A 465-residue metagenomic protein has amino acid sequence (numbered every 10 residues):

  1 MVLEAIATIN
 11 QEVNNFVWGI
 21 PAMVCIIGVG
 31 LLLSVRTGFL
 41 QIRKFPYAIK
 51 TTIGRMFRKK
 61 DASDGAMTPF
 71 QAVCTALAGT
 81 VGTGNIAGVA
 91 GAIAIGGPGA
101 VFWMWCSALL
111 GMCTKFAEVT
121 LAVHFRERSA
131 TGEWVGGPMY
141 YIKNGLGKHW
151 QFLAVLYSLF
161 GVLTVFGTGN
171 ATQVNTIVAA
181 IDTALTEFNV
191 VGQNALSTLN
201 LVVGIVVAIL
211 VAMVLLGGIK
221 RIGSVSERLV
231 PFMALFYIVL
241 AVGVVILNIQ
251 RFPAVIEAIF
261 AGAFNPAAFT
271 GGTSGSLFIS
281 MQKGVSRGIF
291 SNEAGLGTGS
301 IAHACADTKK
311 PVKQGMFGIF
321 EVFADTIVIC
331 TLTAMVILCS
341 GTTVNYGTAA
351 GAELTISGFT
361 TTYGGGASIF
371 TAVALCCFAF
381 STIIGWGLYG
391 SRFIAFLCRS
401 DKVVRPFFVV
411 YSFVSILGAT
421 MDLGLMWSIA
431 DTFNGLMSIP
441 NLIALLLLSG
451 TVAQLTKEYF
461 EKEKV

Functional and structural regions predicted by a protein language model:
M1-T83, I93-A100, G111, S412 (+2 more regions): N-terminal alpha-helical transmembrane segments of multi-pass membrane transport and channel/translocase proteins
A5-I6, R36-Q41, G84-V89, G167-I177 (+6 more regions): Transmembrane helix-loop junctions in multi-pass membrane proteins
C25-L32, T37-I49, V174-I181, L199-F260 (+3 more regions): Membrane-interface loop-to-helix entry segments
L32-S34, S107-G132, M139, K143-N175 (+3 more regions): Helix-loop-helix module between adjacent transmembrane segments
F39-M67, G91-V101, W105, C113-K148 (+4 more regions): Flexible loop linkers connecting adjacent transmembrane helices in multi-pass alpha-helical membrane transporters
K59-A66, G97-C106, N144-L156, N189-T198 (+2 more regions): Membrane-interface alpha-helices at helix entry/exit sites of multi-pass transporters
K60-I95, L121-G145, L156-V162, S274-F323: Alpha-helical membrane segments and immediately flanking helix-loop junctions that form or couple to the substrate/ion
E118-A130, V242-A258, P266-G272, C305-T308 (+2 more regions): Extracellular/periplasmic helix-exit of transmembrane alpha-helices
